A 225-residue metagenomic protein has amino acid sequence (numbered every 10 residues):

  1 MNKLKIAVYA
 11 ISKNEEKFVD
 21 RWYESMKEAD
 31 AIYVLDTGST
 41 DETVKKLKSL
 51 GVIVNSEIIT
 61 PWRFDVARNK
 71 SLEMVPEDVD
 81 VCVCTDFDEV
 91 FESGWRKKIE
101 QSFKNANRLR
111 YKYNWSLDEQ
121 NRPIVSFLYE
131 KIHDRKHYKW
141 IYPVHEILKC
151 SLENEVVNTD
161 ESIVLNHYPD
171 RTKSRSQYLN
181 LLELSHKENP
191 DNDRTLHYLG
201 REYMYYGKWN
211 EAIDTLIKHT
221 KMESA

Functional and structural regions predicted by a protein language model:
A7-E28: Short, well-formed alpha-helical segments that are part of the catalytic scaffolds of diverse glycosyltransferases
K17-D20, D41-L50, G94: Acidic helix N-cap motif at the loop->helix transition within catalytic regions of sugar-transfer enzymes
Y23, L216-I217: Inward-facing hydrophobic residues that define packing positions of alpha-helical scaffold repeats
S25, L35-K48, I59-T60, D86-V90: A conserved acidic beta->alpha catalytic loop
S49, N69-V81: Active-site nucleotide-sugar/metal-binding loop of Leloir-type enzymes
D65-E73, V90-D214: Catalytic-site signature of metal-activated, phosphate-bearing donor transferases, centered on the GT-A/GT-A-like
E77, E188-D191, S224-A225: Short coil loop/turn residues that delineate tetratricopeptide repeat
E183-H186, T220-S224: A conserved position within tetratricopeptide repeats
